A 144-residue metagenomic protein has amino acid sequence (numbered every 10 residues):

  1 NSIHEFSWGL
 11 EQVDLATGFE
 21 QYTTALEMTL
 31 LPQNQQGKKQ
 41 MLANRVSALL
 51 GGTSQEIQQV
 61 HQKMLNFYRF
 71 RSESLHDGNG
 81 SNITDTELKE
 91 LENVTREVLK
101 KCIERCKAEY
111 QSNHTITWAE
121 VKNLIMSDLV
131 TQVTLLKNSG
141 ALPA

Functional and structural regions predicted by a protein language model:
N1-A144: Amphipathic, oligomerization/interface secondary-structure segments
